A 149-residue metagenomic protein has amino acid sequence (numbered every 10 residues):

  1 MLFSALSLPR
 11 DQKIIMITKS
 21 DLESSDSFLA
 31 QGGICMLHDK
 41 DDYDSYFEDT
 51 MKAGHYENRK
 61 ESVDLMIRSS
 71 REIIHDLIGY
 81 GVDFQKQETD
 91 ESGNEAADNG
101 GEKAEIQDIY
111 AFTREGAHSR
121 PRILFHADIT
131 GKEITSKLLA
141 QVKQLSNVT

Functional and structural regions predicted by a protein language model:
M1-M16: N-terminal Rossmann-like FAD-binding beta1-loop-alpha1 element of flavoenzymes
T18, L22-T149: Conserved N-terminal/central alpha/beta ligand/cofactor-binding core
